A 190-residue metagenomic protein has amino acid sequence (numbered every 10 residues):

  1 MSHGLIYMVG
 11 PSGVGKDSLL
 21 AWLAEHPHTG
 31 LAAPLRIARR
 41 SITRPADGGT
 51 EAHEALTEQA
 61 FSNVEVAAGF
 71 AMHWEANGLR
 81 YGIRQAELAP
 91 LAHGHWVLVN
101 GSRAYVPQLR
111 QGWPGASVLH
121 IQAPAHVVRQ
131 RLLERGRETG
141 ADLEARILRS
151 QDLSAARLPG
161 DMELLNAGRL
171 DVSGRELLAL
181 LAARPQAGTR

Functional and structural regions predicted by a protein language model:
P11: P-loop (Walker A) phosphate-binding loop of NTP-binding proteins
V14: ATP-binding Walker
D17: Walker A/P-loop
E25-I37: Post-Walker A helix-loop "phosphate-sensing" segment adjacent to the P-loop in P-loop NTPases
R36, R40-V97, G101-R103: ATP-dependent small-molecule kinase phosphotransfer cores that center on conserved nucleotide phosphate-binding segments
L98-G101, G112-R135: Conserved phosphate-donor/acceptor-positioning beta-strand/loop module used by diverse small-molecule
E134-R184, G188-R190: Small-molecule kinase domains that catalyze NTP-dependent phosphoryl transfer to phosphate-bearing small molecules
